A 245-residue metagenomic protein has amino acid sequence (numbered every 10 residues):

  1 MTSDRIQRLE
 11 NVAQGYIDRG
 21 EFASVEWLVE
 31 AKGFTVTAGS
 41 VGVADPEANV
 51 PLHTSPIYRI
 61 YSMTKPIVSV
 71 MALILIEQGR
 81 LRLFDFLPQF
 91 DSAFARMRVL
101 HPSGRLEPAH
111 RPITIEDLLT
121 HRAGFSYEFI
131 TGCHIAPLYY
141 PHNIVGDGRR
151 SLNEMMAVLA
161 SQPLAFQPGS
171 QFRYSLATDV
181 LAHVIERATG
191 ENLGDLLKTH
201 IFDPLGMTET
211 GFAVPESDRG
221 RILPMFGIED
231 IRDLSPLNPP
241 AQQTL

Functional and structural regions predicted by a protein language model:
M1-I60, R80, R96-G104: Short, conserved catalytic-motif segment at the N-terminal edge
A13-Q14, G33, R59-L87, T178-E186: Active-site SXXK
S24-E26, F86, Q171, G211: Residues at or immediately flanking beta-strands
L28-E30, F86, K198: Outer-envelope exported proteins of Gram-negative bacteria
F34, M97-L245: Short, surface-exposed loop or secondary-structure junction motifs that flank catalytic or metal-binding residues
L87-R96: Acidic helix-start/capping segments at beta-turn-to-alpha-helix junctions
